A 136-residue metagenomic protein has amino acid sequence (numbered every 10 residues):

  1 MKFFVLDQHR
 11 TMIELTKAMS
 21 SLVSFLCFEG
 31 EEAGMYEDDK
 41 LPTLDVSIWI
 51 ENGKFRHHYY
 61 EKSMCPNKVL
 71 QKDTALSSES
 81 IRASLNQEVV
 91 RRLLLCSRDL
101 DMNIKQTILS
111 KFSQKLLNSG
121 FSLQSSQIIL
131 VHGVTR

Functional and structural regions predicted by a protein language model:
M1-R136: Charged structural interfaces that engage phosphate-rich ligands and support phosphoryl-transfer chemistry
